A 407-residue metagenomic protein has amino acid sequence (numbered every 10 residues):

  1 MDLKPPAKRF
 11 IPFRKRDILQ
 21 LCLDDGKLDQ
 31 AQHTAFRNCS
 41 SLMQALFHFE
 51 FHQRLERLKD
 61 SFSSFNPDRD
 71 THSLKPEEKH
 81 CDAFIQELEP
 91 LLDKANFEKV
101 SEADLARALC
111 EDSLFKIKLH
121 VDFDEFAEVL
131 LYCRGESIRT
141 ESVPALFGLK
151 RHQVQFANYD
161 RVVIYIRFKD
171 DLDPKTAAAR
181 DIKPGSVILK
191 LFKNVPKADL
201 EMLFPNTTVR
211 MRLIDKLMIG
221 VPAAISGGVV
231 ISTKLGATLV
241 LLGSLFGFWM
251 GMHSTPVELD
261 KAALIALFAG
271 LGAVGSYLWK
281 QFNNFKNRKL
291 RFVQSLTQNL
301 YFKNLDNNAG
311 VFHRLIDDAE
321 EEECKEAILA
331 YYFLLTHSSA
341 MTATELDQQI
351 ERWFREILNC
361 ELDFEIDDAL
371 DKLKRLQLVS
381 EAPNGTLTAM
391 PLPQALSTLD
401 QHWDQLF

Functional and structural regions predicted by a protein language model:
M1-A224: Basic, amphipathic N-terminal segments
I214-N299: Transmembrane alpha-helical hairpins and terminal membrane-anchor modules
F292, L296-A340: Short alpha-helical segments that sit at the start of domains
S338-I357: Short acidic, hydrophobic short linear motifs in intrinsically disordered regions
N359-D371: Soluble catalytic regions of membrane-associated enzymes that act on cell-envelope and secretory-pathway components
L370-N384: A short, conserved structural fragment
G385-M390: Minor-groove-contacting beta-hairpin "wing" of winged helix-turn-helix DNA-binding domains
L392-F407: Short, amphipathic alpha-helical interaction segments positioned at domain boundaries
